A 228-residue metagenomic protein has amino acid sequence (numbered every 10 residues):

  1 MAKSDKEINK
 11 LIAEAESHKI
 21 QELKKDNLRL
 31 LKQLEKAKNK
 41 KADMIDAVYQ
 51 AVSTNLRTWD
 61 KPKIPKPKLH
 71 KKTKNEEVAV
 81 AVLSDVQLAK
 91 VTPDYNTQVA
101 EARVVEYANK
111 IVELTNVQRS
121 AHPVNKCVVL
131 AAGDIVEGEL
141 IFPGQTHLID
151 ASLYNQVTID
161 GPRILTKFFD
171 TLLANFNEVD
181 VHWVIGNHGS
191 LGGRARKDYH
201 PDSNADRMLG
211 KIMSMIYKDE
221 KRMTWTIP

Functional and structural regions predicted by a protein language model:
M1-P228: Extended recognition/assembly regions associated with phosphoester-bond processing machinery
